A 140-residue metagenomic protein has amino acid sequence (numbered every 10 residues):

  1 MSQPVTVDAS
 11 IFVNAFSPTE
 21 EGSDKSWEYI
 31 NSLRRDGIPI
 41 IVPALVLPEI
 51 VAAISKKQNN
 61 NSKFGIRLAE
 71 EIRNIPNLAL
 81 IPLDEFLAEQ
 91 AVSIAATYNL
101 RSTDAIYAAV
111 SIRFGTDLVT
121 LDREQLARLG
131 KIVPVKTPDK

Functional and structural regions predicted by a protein language model:
M1-P4, N77-I81, A108-K140: Acidic, PIN/NYN-like endoribonuclease modules and their adjacent C-terminal/linker elements
M1-V42, Q58-R67: Short, well-structured N-terminal submotif of metal-dependent ribonuclease cores
V7, I41-V42, P82, S102 (+1 more regions): Short beta-strand scaffold positions
A9, A44-A52: Short, conserved active-site loops that position catalytic residues or coordinate cofactors/metal ions across diverse
I11, V46, L87, I106-Y107 (+1 more regions): Alpha-helix capping/helix-boundary segments
P18, A44-V46, E70-A96: Acidic catalytic patch
